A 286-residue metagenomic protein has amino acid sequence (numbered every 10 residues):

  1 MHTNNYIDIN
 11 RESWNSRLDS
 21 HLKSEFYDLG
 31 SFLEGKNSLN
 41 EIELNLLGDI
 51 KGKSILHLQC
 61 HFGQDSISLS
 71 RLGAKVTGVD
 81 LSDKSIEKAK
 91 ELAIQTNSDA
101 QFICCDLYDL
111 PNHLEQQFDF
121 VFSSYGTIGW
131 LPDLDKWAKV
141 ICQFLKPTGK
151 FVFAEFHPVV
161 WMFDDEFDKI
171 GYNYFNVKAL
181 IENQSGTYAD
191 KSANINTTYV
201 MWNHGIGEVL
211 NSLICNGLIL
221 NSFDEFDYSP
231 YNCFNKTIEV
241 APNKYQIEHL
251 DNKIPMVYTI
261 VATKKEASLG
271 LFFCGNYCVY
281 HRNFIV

Functional and structural regions predicted by a protein language model:
M1-K51, Q64, S68: Conserved class I S-adenosyl-L-methionine
S54-L110: Class I SAM-dependent methyltransferase SAM/SAH-binding core
N112-V121: A short acidic, Gly/Pro-enriched loop at the edge of an enzyme's catalytic core that lines a small-molecule cofactor
D135-K150: A short glycine-rich, Lys/Arg-flanked "PGG" loop and its adjoining helix->strand segment in the class I
K150-T187: Conserved class I S-adenosyl-L-methionine
E155-K169, A193-E208: Acceptor-substrate binding/catalytic loop of class I
V200-F223: Short alpha-helix
N216-L218, N243-A267: Core SAM-dependent methyltransferase catalytic element
